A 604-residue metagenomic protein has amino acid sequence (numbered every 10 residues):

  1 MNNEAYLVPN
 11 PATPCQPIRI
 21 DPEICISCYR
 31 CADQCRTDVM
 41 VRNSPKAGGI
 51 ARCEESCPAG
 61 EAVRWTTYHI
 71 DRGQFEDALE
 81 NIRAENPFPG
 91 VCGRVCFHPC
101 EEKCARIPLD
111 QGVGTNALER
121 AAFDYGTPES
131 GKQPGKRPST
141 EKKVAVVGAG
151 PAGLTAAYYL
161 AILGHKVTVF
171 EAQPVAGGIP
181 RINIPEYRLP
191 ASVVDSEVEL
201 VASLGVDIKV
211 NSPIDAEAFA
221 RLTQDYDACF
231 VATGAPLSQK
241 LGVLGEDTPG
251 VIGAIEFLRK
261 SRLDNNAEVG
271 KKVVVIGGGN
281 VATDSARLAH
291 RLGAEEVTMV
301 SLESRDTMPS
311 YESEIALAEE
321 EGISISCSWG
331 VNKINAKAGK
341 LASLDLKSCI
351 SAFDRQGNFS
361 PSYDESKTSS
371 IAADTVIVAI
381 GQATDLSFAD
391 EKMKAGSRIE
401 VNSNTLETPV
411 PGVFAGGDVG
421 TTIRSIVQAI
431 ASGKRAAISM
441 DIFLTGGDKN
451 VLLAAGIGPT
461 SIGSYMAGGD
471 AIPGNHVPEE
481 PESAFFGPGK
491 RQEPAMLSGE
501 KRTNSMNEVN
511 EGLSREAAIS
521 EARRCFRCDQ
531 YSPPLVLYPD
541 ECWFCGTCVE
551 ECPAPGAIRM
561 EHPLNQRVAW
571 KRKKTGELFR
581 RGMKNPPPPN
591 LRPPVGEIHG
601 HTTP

Functional and structural regions predicted by a protein language model:
N2-P9, R19, I26, R30-A47 (+7 more regions): Iron-sulfur cluster-binding cysteine motifs and their immediate structural context in ferredoxin-like electron-transfer
P11-T13, A316, E320-G322, G330-K340 (+3 more regions): Mid-to-C-terminal Rossmann-like scaffold of FAD/NAD(P)H-dependent oxidoreductases
D77, P138-S139, K143-V147, D195-V243 (+5 more regions): Feature captures the FAD/FMN-dependent oxidoreductase FAD-binding
A121-P138, S196-A216, S238-L292, K394-P411 (+1 more regions): Glycine-rich dinucleotide-binding loop and its adjacent helix/turn
K143-T168, A282-H290: N-terminal Rossmann-like FAD-binding beta1-loop-alpha1 element of flavoenzymes
K166-V210, S261, A286-K333, N450-M466 (+1 more regions): Rossmann-like dinucleotide-binding cores of NAD(P)H-dependent redox enzymes
D247-K271, D354-I423, V427-I430: FAD-site-proximal beta/loop scaffold in flavoenzymes
S285, V419-G447: A conserved FAD-binding loop/helix module that cradles the flavin
